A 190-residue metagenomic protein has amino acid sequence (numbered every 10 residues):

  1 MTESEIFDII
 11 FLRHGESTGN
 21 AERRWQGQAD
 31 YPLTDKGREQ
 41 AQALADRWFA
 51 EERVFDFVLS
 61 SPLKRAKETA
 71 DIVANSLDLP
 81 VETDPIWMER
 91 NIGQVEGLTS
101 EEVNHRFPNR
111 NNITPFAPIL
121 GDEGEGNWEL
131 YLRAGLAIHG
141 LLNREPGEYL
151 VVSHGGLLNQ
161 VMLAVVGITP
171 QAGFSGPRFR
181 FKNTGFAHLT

Functional and structural regions predicted by a protein language model:
S4, A50-V54, L141-G147: Glycine-rich phosphate-binding loop signature in dinucleotide/nucleotide-binding domains
D8, L12-T83: Active-site-proximal alpha-helix that buttresses catalytic centers in soluble enzyme cores
I9, G147-G156: Generic beta-sheet signal
S17, L157-L158: Short active-site segment of divalent metal-dependent hydrolases/proteases that encodes the spacing between
R24-P32, L98, L120, S175: Short glycine-enriched, charge-decorated loop/helix-capping segments at active-site entrances that position
S60-S61, L132, V152-S153: Short beta-strand scaffold positions
N75-L136: Phosphate-handling substructures
T169-T190: Domain-level recognition of soluble alpha/beta enzyme cores, biased toward histidine phosphatases/phosphomutases
